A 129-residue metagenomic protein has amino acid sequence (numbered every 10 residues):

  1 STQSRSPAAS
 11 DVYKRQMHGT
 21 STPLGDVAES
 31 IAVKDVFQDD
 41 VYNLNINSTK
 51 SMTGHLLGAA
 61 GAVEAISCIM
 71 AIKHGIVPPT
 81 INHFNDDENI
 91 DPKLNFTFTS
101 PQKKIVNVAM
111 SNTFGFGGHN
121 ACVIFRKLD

Functional and structural regions predicted by a protein language model:
S1-Y13: Single conserved hydrophobic/aromatic residue that forms the stacking wall/gate of nucleotide- or nucleobase-binding
S10-D11, I31-M52, A60-F116, I124-D129: Structural signature of cysteine-dependent C-C bond-forming condensing enzymes
H18: Glycine-centered flexible beta-alpha turn that most often forms the glycine-rich phosphate-binding loop
S21: Short active-site segment of divalent metal-dependent hydrolases/proteases that encodes the spacing between
L24-V27: Cytochrome P450 core scaffold surrounding the K-helix E-X-X-R motif and the conserved "meander" helix-loop region
